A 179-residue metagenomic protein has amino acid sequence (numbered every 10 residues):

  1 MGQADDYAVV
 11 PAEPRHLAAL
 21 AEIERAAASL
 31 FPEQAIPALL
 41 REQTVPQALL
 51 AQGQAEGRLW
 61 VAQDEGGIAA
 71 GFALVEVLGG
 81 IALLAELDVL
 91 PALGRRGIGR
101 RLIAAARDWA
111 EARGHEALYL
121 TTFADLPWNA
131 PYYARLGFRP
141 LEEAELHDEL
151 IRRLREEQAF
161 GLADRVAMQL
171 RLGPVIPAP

Functional and structural regions predicted by a protein language model:
M1, E42, L50-Q52, E157-F160: Short secondary-structure boundary/capping segments
M1-D5, I176-P179: Basic/polar N-terminal segments that are highly enriched at the extreme N-terminus, encompassing both cleavable
Y7, P14-L17, A21-P91, I103-A104 (+5 more regions): Acetyl-CoA-dependent GNAT
L87-R95, T122-A124: A short, internal acetyl-CoA/4′-phosphopantetheine-binding micro-motif in the GNAT/acyltransferase core
R100: Residues forming the Rossmann-fold NAD(P)(H) cofactor-binding site
E116, F123-A130, L136-P179: C-terminal "cap" of GNAT-fold acetyltransferases
